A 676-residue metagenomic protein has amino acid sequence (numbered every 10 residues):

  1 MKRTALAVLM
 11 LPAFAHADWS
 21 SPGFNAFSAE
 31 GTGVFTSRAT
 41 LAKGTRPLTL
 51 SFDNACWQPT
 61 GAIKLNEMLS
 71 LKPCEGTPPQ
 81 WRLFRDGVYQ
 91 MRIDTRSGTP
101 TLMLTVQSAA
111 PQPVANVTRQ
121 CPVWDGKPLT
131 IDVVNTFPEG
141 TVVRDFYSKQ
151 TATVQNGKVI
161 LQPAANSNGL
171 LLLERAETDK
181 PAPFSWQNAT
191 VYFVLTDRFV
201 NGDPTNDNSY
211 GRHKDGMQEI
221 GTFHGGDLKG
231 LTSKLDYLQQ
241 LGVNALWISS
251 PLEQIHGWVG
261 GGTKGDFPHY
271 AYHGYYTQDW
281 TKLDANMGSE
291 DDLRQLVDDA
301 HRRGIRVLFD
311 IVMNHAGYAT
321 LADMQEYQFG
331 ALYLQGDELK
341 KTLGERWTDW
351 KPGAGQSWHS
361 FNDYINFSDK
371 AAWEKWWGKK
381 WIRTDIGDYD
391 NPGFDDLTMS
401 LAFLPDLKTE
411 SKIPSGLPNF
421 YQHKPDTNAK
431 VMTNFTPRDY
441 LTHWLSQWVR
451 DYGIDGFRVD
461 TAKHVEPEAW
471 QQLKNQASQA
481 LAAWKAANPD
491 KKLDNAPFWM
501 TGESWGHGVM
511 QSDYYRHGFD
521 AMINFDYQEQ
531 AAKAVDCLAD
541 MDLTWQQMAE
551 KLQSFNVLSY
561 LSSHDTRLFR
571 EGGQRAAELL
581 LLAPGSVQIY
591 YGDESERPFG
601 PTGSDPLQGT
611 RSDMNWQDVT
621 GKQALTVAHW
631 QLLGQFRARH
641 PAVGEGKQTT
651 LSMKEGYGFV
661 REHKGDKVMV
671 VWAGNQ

Functional and structural regions predicted by a protein language model:
M1-H16: Gram-negative bacterial Sec-dependent N-terminal signal peptides
A17-T45, D53-G76, A109-N116, V142 (+1 more regions): Aromatic-rich carbohydrate-binding modules that target alpha-glucans
S28-T32, T151-P163, D203-L228, Q574-A577: Short, polar loop/linker segments at the starts of domains and inter-domain junctions
D53-Q58, R198-V200, H640-P641, N675: Acidic glycine-/aspartate-rich tracts in secreted/extracellular proteins
P78-V114, V191-D197: Compositionally biased low-complexity segments at domain edges in trafficked proteins and select soluble regulators
Q112, N116-K158, Q162-G169, E174-A176 (+8 more regions): Active-site-proximal helices and loops of the catalytic beta/alpha 8
V143, V194, L238, I248 (+10 more regions): Conserved, mostly hydrophobic/aromatic
P183-A189, F199-Q447, D451-Y452, L473 (+3 more regions): Substrate-binding/active-site clefts of carbohydrate-active enzymes
